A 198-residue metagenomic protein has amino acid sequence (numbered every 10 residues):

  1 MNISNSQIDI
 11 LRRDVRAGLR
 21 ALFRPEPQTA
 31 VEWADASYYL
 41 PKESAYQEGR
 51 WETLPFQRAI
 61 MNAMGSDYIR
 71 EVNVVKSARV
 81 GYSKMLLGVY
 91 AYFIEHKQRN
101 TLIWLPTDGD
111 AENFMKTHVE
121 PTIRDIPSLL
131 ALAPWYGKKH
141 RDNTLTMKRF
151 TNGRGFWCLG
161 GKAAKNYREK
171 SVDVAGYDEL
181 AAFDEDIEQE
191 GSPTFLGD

Functional and structural regions predicted by a protein language model:
M1-D198: Phosphate/NTP-binding elements of NTP-utilizing enzymes
